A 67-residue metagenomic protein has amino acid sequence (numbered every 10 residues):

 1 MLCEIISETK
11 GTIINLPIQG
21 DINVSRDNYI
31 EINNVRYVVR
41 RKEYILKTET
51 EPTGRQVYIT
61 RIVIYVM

Functional and structural regions predicted by a protein language model:
M1-I13: Short, basic/aromatic beta-hairpin or loop at an interaction surface
E4, P17, R36-V38, R61-Y65: Ordered hydrophobic segments in well-structured contexts
I13-G20: Short alpha-helix capping/helix-loop boundary micro-motifs
N23-S25: Short, well-ordered loop/turn sites that connect or cap secondary structure elements
V35-I45: Short beta-strand-centered aromatic/proline hotspots
L46-V66: Short, solvent-exposed secondary-structure boundary/capping segments
